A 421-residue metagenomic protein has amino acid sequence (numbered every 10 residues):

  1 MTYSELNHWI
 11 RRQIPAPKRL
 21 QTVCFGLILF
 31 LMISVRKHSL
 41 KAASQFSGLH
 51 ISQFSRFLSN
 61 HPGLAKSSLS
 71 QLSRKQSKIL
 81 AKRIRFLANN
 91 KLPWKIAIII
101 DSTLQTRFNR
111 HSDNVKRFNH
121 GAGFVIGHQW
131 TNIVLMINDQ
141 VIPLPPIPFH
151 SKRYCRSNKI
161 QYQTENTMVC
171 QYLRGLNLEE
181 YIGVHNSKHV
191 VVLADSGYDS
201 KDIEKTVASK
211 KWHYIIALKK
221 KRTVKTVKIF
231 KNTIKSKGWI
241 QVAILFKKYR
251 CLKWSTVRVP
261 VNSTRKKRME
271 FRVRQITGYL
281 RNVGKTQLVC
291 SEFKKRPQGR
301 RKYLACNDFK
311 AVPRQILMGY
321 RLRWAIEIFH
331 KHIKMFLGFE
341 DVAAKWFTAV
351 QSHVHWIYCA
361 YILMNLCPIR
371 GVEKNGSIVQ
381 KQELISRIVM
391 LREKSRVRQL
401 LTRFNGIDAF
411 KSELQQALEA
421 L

Functional and structural regions predicted by a protein language model:
M1-K78, I133-I142, H189-V192, S200-K201 (+2 more regions): Short, positively charged, Gly/Tyr-enriched micro-motifs that form contact patches at catalytic or ligand/partner
M1-V23, L29-S34, G48, Q140 (+6 more regions): A short, flexible helix-boundary coil/loop motif
L27, I33, R300-W324: Extended, non-catalytic structural segments that build the interaction scaffolds of large macromolecular assemblies
A43, W94-F108, I133, H189-D199 (+4 more regions): Short, conserved catalytic/metal-binding motifs centered on acidic residues
Q53, F57, H120-V184, N282-K285 (+1 more regions): Electropositive, glycine- and tryptophan-enriched low-complexity nucleic-acid-binding patches
N60-V141, H150, K267, R274: Active-site-proximal, Lys/Arg-enriched surface segment that forms a nucleic-acid-binding/basic interface patch
R156-I234: Domain-level cores of phosphate- or acyl-group-handling catalytic modules
S291-R300, L322-F336: A glycine-rich, aromatic-flanked flexible loop/lid motif
